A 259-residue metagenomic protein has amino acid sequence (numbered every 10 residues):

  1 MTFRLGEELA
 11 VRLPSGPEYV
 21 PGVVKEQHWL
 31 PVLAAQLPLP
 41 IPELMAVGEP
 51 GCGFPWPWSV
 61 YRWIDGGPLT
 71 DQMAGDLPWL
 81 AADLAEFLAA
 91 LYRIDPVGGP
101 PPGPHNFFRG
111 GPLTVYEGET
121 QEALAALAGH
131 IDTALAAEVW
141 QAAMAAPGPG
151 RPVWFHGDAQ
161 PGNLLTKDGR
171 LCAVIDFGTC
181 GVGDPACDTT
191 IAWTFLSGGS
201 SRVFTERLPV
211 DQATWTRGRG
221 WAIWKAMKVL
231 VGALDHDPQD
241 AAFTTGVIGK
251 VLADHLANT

Functional and structural regions predicted by a protein language model:
M1-L5, V11, L44, W140-T189: Active-site acidic catalytic loop and adjacent metal/ATP-binding pocket of ATP-dependent phosphoryl transfer enzymes
M1-T114, A125-A126, I131, P149 (+1 more regions): ATP-binding pocket architecture of kinase catalytic cores
G6-L9, P38, G169, T194-G198 (+1 more regions): Short glycine/proline-enriched coil/turn segments at helix->beta-strand junctions
Q27-H28, L77-P78, A173, T190-A192 (+1 more regions): Glycine-rich, phosphate-binding/catalytic loops in enzymes
C52, D168-R170, I223: Short strand-connecting beta-turns/loops that link adjacent beta-strands
G103-G148, R207, R217, A242 (+1 more regions): Helical cap/lid subdomains and adjacent loops of hydrolase enzymes that gate the active-site channel and determine
T179-V182, T190-T259: Helix-rich C-terminal or lid/interface subdomains of diverse kinases
